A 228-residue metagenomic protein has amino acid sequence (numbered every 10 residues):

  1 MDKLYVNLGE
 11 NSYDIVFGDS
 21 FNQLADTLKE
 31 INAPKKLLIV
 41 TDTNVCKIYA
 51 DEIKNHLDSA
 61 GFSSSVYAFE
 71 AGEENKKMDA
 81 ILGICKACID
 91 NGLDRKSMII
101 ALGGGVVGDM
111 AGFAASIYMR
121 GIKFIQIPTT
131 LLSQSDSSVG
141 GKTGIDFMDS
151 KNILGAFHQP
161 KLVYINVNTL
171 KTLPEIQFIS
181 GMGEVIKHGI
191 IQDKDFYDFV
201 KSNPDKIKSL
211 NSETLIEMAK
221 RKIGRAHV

Functional and structural regions predicted by a protein language model:
M1-M98: ATP/NTP phosphate-donor binding region
V40, A68, A101-G103, Q126 (+1 more regions): Short beta-strand segments
Y49-D51, M110-G112, D136: Short glycine-/acidic-enriched loop or helix-start segments at secondary-structure transitions that form or flank
C85, G183, K201, K220-I223: Amphipathic, well-packed alpha-helical segments that form the structural scaffold of globular domains
L93-I125: Active-site and donor-binding regions of nucleotide-sugar-utilizing enzymes
F113-K208: A glycine/threonine-rich phosphate-anchoring loop and its flanking beta-alpha core in nucleotide/phosphate-binding
I207-K222: Conserved, helical-rich catalytic subdomain that frames metal- and/or nucleotide-binding sites in enzyme alpha/beta
A226-V228: Conserved small/polar residues in nucleotide/adenosyl-binding loops
